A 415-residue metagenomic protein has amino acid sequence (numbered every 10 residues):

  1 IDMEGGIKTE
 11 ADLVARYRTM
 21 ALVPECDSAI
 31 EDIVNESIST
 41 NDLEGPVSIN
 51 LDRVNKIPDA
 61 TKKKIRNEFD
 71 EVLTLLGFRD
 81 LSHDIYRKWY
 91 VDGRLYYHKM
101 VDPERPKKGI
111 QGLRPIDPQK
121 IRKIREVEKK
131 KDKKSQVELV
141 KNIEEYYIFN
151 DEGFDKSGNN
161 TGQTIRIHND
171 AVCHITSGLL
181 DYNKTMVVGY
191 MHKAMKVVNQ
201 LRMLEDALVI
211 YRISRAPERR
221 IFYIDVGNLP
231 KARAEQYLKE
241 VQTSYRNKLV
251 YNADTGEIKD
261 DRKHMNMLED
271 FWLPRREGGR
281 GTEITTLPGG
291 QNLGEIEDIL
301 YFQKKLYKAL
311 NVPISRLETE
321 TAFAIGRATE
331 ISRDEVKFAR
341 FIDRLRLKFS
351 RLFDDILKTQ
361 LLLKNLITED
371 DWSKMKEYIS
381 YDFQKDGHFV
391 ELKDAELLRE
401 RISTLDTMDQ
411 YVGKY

Functional and structural regions predicted by a protein language model:
I1-G6: Intrinsically disordered, low-structural-confidence terminal and linker regions
I7, A11, L51-K63, N67 (+1 more regions): Surface-exposed loop-to-helix/strand elements on domain peripheries
R18-K193, I367-T368: Structured, mid-chain assembly/scaffold modules that mediate subunit interfaces within large macromolecular complexes
S37-I38, L73, Y307, L362 (+1 more regions): Residue-level preference for well-ordered alpha-helical positions
I49-N50, S82-K88, M100-D102, R212-P217 (+4 more regions): Short coil/turn segments at secondary-structure boundaries
H174-E330: Extended, charged amphipathic alpha-helical segments
A395-Y415: Charged substrate- and nucleic-acid-binding regions of tRNA-handling and nucleotidyl-transfer enzymes, centered on
